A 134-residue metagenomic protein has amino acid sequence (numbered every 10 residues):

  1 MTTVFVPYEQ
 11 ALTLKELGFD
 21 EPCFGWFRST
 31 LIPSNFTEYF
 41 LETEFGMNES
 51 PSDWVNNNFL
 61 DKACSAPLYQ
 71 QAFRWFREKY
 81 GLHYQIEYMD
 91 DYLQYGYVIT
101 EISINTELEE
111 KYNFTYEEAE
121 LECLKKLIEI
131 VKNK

Functional and structural regions predicted by a protein language model:
M1-F36: Extreme N-terminal leader/activation tails
T3, Y112, Y116-E117: Aromatic-acidic/polar surface patches that form glycan- and anion
L12, D20, F36-N113, E129 (+1 more regions): N-terminal segment of the canonical double-stranded RNA-binding domain
W26-F27, K126, I130: Tryptophan-centered motif/residue detector
T115-L127: A short, charged, amphipathic alpha-helix used as a generic interaction element across diverse proteins
